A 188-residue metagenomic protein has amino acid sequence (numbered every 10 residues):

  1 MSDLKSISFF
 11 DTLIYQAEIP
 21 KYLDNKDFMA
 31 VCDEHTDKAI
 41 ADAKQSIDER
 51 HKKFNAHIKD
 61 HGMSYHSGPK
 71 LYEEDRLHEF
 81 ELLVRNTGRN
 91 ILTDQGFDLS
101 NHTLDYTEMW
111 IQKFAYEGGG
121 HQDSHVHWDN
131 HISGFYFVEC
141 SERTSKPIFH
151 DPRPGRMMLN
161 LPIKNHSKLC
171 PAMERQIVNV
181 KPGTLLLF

Functional and structural regions predicted by a protein language model:
M1-D98: Non-heme Fe(II)/2-oxoglutarate
L4-F9, L99-L104, F137, K168-C170: Homeobox/homeodomain signature
S8-D11, T103-D105, I177, P182: A short, polar/charged loop/turn motif at coil->beta-strand junctions and beta-hairpin connectors
Y15, T107-M109, I132-G134: Hydrophobic residues positioned within well-ordered beta-strands of beta-sheet architectures
D60-Y72, F97-L104, E108-W110, S141-I148: Contiguous segments within soluble domain cores/interaction surfaces
H78-D105, A115, G119-H131, V138-E142: Active-site region of the double-stranded beta-helix
Q112-L187: Catalytic core of non-heme Fe(II) oxygenases with the double-stranded beta-helix
